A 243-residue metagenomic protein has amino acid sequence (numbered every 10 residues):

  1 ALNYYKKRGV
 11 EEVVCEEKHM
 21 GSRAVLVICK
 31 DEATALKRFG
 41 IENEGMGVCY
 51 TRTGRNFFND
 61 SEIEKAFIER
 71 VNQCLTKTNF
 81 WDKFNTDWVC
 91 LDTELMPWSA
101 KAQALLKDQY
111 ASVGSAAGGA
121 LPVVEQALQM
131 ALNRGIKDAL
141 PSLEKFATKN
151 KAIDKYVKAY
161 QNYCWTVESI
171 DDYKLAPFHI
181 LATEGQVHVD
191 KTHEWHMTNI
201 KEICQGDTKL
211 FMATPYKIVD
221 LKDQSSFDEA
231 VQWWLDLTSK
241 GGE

Functional and structural regions predicted by a protein language model:
A1-V27, E32-R38, D82: RNA/tRNA-interacting regions in translation and RNA-turnover enzymes
A33-Q73, D82-E243: Catalytic nucleotidyltransferase
K77-T78: A eukaryotic intrinsically disordered, low-complexity regulatory tract that is acidic and Ser/Pro-rich, enriched
